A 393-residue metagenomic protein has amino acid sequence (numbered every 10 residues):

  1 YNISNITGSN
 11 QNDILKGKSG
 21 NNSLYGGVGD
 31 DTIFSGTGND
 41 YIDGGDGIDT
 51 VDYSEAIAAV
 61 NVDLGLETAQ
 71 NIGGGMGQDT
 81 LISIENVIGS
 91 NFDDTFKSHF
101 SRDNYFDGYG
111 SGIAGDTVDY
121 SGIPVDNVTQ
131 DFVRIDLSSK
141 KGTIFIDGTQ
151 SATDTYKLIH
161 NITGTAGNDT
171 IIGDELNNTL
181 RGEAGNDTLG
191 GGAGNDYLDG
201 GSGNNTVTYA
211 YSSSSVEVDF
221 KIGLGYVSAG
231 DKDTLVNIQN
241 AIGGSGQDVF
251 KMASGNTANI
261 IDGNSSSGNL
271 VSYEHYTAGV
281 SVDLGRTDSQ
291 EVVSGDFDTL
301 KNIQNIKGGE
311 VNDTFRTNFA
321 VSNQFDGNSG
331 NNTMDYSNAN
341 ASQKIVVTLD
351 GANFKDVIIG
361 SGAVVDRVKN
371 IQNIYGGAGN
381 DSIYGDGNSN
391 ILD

Functional and structural regions predicted by a protein language model:
Y1-S4, S389-D393: Low-complexity/repetitive intrinsically disordered segments
T7, T32, T50, T80 (+20 more regions): Threonine-centered tandem repeat motifs in low-complexity domains
G8, G17, G26-G27, S35-G36 (+30 more regions): Glycine-centered beta-turn/loop sites at beta-strand termini
G44-G77, I113-Q150, S202-D231, V249 (+4 more regions): GD-rich hexapeptide-repeat beta-solenoids
Q78-L81, I88, F106, G110 (+8 more regions): Short, low-complexity cationic-aromatic patches
